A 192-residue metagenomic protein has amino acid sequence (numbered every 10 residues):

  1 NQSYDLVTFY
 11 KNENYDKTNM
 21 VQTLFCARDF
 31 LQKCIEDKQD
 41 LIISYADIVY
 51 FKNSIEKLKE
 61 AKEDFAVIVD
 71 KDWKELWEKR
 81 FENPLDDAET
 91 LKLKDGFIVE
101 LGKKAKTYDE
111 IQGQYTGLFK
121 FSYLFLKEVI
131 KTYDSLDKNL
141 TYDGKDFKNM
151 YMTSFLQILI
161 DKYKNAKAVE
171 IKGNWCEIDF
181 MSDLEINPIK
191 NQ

Functional and structural regions predicted by a protein language model:
Q2-A88: Conserved beta-loop-beta/alpha segment of the NTase-like Rossmann-fold superfamily that binds/positions NTPs
S3, I43-D47, V69-D72, G96-E100 (+2 more regions): A short linear-motif detector with a strong N-terminal bias
L6-T8, F97, N165-K167: Conserved beta-strand segments of alpha/beta enzyme cores
T8-Y10, V99, C176: Structural signal for short hydrophobic segments within the conserved structured cores of catalytic domains across
N14-D16, D72-W73, D95-F97, A105 (+2 more regions): Residue-level detector of flexible, active-site-proximal loop/helix-junction positions within diverse enzyme catalytic
F51-T132, L136: Conserved core of the sugar-phosphate nucleotidyltransferase
K94, Y108-Q192: Conserved alpha/beta core of the MobA/IspD/sugar-nucleotide pyrophosphorylase nucleotidyltransferase superfamily
